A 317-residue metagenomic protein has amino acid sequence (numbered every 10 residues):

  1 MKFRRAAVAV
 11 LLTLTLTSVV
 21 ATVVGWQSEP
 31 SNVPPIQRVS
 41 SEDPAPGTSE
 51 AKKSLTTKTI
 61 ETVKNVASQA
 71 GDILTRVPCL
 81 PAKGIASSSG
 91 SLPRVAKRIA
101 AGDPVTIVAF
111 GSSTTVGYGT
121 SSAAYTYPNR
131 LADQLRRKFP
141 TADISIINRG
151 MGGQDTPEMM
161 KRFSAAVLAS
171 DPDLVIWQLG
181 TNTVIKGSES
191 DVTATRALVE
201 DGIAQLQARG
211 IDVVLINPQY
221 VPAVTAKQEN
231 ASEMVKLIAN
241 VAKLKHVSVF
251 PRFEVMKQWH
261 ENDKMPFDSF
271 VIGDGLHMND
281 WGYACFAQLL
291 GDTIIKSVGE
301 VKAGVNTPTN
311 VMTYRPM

Functional and structural regions predicted by a protein language model:
M1-V108, T120-S121, P140-A142, S170 (+1 more regions): N-terminal secretory targeting modules
R4-A6, N129-S145, D155-M317: Alpha-helical cap/lid subdomain in secreted, periplasmic, or secretory-pathway luminal O-acyl-processing enzymes
V108-G111, I216: Short hydrophobic segments within beta-strands
G111-S112, F250: Active-site flanking residues adjacent to catalytic metal/cofactor-binding acidic residues
S113, G150: Catalytic nucleophile serine of serine hydrolases, specifically the conserved "nucleophile elbow" pentapeptide
V116-G117, G153: Short strand->helix junction
G117-P128: Glycine- and acidic-residue-enriched helix-capping/strand-helix junction motifs
